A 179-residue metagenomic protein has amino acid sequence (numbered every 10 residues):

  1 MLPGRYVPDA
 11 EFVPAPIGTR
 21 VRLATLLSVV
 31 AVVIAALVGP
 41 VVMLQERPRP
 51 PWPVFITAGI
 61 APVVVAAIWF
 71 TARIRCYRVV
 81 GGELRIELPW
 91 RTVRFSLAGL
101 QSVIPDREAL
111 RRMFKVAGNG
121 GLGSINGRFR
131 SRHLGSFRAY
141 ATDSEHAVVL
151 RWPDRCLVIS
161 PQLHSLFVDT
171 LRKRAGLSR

Functional and structural regions predicted by a protein language model:
M1-P50, A139-A141, V149-C156, D169 (+2 more regions): N-terminal membrane-targeting/pre-transmembrane regions
L2-E11, E87-D154: Non-transmembrane, membrane-adjacent beta-strand/coil modules in membrane-associated proteins and peripheral
R47-I60: Hydrophobic alpha-helical transmembrane segments
T57-I60, I74-R75, G123-S124, D143-E145: Short amphipathic alpha-helical segments, especially helix-boundary/capping motifs
I60-I104: Conserved beta-hairpin
R75, G82, H146, D154-R155: Beta-strand-connecting loop/turn residues
V158-Q162: Solvent-exposed, non-transmembrane alpha-helical starts
